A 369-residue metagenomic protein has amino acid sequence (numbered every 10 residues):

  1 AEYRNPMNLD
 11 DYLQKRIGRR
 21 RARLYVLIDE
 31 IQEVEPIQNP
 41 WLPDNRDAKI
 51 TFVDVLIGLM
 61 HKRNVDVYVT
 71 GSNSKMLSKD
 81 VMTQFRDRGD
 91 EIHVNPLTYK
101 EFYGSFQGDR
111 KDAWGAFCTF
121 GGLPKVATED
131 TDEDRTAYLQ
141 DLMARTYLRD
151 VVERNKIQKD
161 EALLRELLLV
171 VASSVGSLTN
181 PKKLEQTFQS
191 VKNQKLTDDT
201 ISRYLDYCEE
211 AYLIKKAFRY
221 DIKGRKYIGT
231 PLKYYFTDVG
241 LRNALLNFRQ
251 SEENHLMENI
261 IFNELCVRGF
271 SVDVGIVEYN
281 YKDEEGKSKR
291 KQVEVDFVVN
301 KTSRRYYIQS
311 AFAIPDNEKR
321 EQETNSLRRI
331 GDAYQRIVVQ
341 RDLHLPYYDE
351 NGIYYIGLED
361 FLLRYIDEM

Functional and structural regions predicted by a protein language model:
A1-A22: Short glycine-rich substrate-engagement loop in P-loop NTPases that contacts/grips substrate
R20-K49: Conserved P-loop NTPase "ATPase switch" module shared by AAA+ and STAND
L27-I28, D66-S72: Structural recognition of the conserved hydrophobic beta-strand(s) that form the central parallel beta-sheet of P-loop
E33, N73-L77, L97-K100, L343-H344: Conserved nucleotide-binding/hydrolysis micro-motifs of P-loop NTPases
A48-V65: Substrate-engagement module of ASCE P-loop NTPases
S74-D90, F106-Q107: Short regulatory helix/loop adjacent to the ATP-binding pocket of P-loop NTPases
N95-E278, R290: Interdomain hinge/linker elements that couple catalytic modules in large macromolecular machines
R203-Y207, Y212-L213, A217-M369: A cross-kingdom feature that marks ATP-driven nucleic-acid transaction machinery
